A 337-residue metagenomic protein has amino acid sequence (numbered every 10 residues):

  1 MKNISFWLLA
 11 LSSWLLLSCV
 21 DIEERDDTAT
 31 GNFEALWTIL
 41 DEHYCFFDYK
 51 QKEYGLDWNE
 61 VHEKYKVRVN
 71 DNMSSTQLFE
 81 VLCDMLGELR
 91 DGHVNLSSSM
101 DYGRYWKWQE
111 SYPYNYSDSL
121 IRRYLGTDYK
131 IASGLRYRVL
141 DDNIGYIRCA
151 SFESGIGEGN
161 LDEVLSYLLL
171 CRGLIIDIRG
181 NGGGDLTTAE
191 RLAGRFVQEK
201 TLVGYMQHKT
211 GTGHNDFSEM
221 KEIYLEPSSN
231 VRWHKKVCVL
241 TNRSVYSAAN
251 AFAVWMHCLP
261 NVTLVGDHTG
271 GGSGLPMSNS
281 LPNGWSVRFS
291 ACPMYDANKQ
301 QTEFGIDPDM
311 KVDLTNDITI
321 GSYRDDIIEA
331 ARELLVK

Functional and structural regions predicted by a protein language model:
M1-D26: Bacterial Sec-dependent N-terminal signal peptides
I4, N143-I144, L314: Short linear motifs in intrinsically disordered/low-complexity regions
L9-L11, T30, G55, N59 (+4 more regions): Low-complexity, intrinsically disordered regions enriched in charged/polar residues
S13, L168-L170, V231: Alpha-helix termination/capping residues and helix-transition junctions
C19-H208, H214-E222, K236, S286 (+1 more regions): Flexible, low-complexity junctional segments that flank or bridge functional domains
V20-D41, T76, G182-K337: C-terminal "post-core" interaction segments
